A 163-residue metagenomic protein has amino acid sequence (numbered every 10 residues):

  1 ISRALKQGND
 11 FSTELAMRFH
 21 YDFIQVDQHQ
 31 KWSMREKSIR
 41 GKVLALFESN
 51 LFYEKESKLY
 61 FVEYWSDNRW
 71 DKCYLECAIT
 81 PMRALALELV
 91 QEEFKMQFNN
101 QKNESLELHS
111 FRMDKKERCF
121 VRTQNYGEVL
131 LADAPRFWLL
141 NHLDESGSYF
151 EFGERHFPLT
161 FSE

Functional and structural regions predicted by a protein language model:
I1-E163: Terminal leader/tail segments of proteins
